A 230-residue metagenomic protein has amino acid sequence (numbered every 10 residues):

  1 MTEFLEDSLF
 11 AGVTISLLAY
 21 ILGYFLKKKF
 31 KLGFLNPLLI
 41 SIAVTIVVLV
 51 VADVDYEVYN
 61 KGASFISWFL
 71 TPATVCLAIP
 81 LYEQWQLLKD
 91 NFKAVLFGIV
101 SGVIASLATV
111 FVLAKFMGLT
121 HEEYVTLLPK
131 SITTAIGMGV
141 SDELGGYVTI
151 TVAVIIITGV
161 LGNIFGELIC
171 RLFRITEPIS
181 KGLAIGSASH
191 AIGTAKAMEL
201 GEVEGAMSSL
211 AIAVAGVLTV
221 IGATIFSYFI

Functional and structural regions predicted by a protein language model:
T2-P80, L87-G98, G102: Helical membrane-embedded segments and adjacent short helical loop/helix-boundary regions of multi-pass membrane
D7-S8, N60, K93-V95, H121-E122 (+2 more regions): Short alpha-helical transmembrane interface motifs in multi-pass membrane proteins
A11-I15, W85-V110, V152-L161, A211-G216: Entry/N-cap segments of selected transmembrane alpha helices and their immediately preceding amphipathic helices
L39-V51, T71-C76, F97-T109, L128-M138 (+2 more regions): Small-residue-rich segments of transmembrane alpha-helices in multi-pass membrane proteins, especially helix faces
F97-A135, T158-F173: Transmembrane alpha-helices that form the ion-translocation and gating core of multi-pass ion transport proteins
K115, I221-I230: Juxtamembrane boundary at the C-terminal end of a transmembrane helix
E123-I150, I156-I157, L172, T176-V214: Alpha-helical membrane segments and immediately flanking helix-loop junctions that form or couple to the substrate/ion
V160-F165, G216-I221, I225: Hydrophobic transmembrane alpha-helical segments of multi-pass transport and channel proteins
